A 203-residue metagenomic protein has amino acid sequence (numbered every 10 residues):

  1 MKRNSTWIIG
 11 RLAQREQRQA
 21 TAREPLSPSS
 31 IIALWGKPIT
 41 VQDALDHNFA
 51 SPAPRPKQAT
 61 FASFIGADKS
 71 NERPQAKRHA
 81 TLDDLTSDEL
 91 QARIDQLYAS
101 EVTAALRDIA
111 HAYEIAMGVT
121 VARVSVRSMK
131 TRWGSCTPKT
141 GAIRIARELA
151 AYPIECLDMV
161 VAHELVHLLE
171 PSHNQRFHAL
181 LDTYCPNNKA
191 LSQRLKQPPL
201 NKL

Functional and structural regions predicted by a protein language model:
K2-M159, L168-L203: Active-site-proximal or metal-binding-adjacent scaffold patches in catalytic folds
E164: Walker B catalytic acidic pair
